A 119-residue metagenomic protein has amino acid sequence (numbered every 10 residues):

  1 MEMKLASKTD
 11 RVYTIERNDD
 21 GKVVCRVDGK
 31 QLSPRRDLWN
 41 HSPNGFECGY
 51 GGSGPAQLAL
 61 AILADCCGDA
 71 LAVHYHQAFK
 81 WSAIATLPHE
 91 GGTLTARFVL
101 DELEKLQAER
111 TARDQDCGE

Functional and structural regions predicted by a protein language model:
M1-M3, A108-E119: Short intrinsically disordered terminal tails
E2-A6, N18: Long, low-hydrophobicity ectodomains and other hydrophilic envelope-associated domains
K8-T9, G21-H76: Amphipathic alpha-helical packing elements
Q31, Q57, Q77, K105-E109 (+1 more regions): Residue-identity detector for glutamine
G68-Q107: Short, compact, well-ordered microdomains
